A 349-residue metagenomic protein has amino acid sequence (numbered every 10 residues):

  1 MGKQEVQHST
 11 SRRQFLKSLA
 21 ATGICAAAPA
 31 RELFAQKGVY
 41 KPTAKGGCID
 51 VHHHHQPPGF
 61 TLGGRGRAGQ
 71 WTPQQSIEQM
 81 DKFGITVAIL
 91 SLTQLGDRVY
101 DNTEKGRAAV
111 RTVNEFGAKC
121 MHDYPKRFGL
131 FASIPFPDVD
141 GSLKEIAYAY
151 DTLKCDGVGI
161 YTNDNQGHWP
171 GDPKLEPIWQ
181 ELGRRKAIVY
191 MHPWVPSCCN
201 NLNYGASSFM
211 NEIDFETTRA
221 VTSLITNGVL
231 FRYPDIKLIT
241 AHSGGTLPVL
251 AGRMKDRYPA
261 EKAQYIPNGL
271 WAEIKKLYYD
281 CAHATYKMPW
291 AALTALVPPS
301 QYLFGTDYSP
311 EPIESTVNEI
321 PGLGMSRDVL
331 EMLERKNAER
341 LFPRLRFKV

Functional and structural regions predicted by a protein language model:
G2-G47, V51, G59-V87, E115-D123 (+6 more regions): Mid-to-C-terminal alpha-helical segments outside catalytic/metal-binding sites
I49-H53, A88-L90, L130-A132, V158-I160 (+4 more regions): Hydrophobic faces of well-ordered beta-strands that scaffold small-molecule active sites in alpha/beta enzyme cores
H54, W194-V195, G244, S309: Catalytic metal-binding/acid-base residues of hydrolase active sites
G66-Q70, R98, F136-S142, N165-D172 (+3 more regions): Acidic-and-aromatic substrate-binding clefts and catalytic sites of carbohydrate-active enzymes
T86, L92-V221, N227: Active-site gating/metal-coordination segments in enzymes
P234-G269: Aromatic-lined glycan-binding groove of carbohydrate-active enzymes
K262-A291: Aromatic-anchored helix/helix-loop segment that forms the rim or "lid" of small-molecule/cofactor binding pockets
